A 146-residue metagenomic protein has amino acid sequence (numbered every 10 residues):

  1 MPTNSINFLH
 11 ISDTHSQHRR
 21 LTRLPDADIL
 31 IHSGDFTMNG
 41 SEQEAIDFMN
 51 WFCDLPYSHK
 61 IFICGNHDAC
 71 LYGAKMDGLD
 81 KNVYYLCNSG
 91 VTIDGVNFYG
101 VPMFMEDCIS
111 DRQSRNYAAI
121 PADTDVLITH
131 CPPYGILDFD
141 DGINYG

Functional and structural regions predicted by a protein language model:
S5, I11-I93, G146: Core catalytic region of metal-dependent phosphoesterases/phosphodiesterases, especially metallo-beta-lactamase-like
I6-H15, G95-F104, D125-H130: Active-site-proximal beta-strand elements of phosphoester/diester hydrolases
D26, A122-D123: Alpha-helix C-terminal capping/helix-to-coil transition sites in glycosyltransferase folds
F36-N39, M103-I109, Y134-G142: Surface-exposed cleft-lining segments at the edges of enzyme active sites
E42, D123-G146: Active-site-proximal segments of metal-dependent phosphoesterases and phosphodiesterases across multiple
D77-I120: Hydrophobic, well-structured mid-protein blocks that either form specific transmembrane helices
